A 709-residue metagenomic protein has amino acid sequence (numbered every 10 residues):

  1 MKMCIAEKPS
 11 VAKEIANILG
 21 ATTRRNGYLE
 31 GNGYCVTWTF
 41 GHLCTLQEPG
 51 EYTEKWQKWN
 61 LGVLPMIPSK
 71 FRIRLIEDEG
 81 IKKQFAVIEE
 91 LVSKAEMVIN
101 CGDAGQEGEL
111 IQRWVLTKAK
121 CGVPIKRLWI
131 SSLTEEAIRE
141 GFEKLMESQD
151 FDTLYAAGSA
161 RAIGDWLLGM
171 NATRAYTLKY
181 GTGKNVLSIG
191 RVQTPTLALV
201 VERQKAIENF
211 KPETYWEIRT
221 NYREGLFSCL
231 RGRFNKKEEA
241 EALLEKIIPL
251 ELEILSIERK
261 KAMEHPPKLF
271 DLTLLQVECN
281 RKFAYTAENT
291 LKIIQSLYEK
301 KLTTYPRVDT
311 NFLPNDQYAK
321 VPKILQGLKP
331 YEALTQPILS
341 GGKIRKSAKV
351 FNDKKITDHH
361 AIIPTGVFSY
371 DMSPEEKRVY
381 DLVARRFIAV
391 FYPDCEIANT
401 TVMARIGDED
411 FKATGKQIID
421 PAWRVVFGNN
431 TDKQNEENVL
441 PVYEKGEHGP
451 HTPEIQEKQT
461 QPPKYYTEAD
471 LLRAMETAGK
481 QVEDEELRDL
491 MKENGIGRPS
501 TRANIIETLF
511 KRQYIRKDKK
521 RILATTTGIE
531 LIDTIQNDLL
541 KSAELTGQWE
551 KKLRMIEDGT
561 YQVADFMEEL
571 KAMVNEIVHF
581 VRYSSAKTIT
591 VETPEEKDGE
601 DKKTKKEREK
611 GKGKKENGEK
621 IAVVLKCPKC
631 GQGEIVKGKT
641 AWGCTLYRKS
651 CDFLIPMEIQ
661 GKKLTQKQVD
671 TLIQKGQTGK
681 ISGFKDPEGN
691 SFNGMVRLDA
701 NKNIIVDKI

Functional and structural regions predicted by a protein language model:
M1-M3, G102-A104, G183-V186, R259-K268 (+4 more regions): Conserved short loop/turn motifs at secondary-structure junctions
M1-W166, M170, Y176, P462: Intrinsically disordered, low-complexity regulatory segments
K2, K118, T173, N209 (+2 more regions): Basic, low-complexity terminal or inter-domain segments flanking catalytic cores
P9-A16, G33-V36, F40, D78-V92 (+19 more regions): Amphipathic alpha-helical transducer elements in NTP-driven molecular machines
R72-V98, L199-V200, E278-C279, L382-I388 (+2 more regions): Phosphate-interacting basic helix/loop segments used at nucleotide- and nucleic-acid interfaces
A137-Y222, R259-M263: C-terminal or mid-to-C-terminal helical accessory/interaction module adjacent to the motor/catalytic core
K237-F270, Q276: Metal- or metallocofactor-binding catalytic centers and their adjacent structured scaffolds across diverse enzyme
